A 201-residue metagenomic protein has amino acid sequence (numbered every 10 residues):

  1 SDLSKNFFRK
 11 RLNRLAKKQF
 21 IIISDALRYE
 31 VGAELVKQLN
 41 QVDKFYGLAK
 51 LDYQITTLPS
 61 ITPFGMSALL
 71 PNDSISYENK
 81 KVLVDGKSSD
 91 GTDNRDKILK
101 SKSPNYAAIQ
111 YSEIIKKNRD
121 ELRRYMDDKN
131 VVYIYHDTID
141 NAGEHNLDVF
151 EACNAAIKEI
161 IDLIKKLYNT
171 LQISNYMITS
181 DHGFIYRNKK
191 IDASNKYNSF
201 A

Functional and structural regions predicted by a protein language model:
S1-A201: Feature captures the catalytic ectodomains and active-site-proximal regions of enzymes that hydrolyze or transfer
